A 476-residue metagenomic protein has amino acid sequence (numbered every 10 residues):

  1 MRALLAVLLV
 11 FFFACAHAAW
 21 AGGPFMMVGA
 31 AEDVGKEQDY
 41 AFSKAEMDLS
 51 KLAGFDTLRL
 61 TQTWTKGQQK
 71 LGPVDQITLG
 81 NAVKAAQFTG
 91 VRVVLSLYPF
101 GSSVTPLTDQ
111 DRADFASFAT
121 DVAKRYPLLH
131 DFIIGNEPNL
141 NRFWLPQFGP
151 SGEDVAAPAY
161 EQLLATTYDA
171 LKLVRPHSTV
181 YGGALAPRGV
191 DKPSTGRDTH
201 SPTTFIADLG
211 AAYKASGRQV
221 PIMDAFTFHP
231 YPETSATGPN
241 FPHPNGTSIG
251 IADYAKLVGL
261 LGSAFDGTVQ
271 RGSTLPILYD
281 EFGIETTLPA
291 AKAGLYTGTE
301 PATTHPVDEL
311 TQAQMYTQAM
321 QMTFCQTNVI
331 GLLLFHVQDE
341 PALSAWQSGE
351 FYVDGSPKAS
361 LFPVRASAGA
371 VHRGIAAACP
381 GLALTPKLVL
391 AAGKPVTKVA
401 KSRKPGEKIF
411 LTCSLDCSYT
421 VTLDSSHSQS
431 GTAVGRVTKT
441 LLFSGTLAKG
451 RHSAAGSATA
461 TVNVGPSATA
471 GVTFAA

Functional and structural regions predicted by a protein language model:
L5-A16: Bacterial N-terminal signal peptides
A21-T63: Boundary/entry segment of secreted carbohydrate-active catalytic domains
V28-E32, L58-L60, V93-L97, F132-I134 (+4 more regions): Hydrophobic faces of well-ordered beta-strands that scaffold small-molecule active sites in alpha/beta enzyme cores
Y40, S96, D111-A116, V155-A302 (+1 more regions): Noncatalytic carbohydrate-binding groove/subsite architecture in carbohydrate-active enzymes
S50-G196, Y231-E233, E340: Substrate-binding cleft and catalytic face of glycoside hydrolase catalytic domains, especially the flexible beta-alpha
K70, P138, R142-F143, G149-S151 (+1 more regions): Aromatic-rich peripheral "rim/lid" segments of glycoside hydrolase catalytic domains that contact and position glycan
S414-S418: Short proline/glycine-enriched turn/loop motifs at strand-loop junctions of beta-rich domains
T438-A448: Exposed aromatic-hydrophobic patches
